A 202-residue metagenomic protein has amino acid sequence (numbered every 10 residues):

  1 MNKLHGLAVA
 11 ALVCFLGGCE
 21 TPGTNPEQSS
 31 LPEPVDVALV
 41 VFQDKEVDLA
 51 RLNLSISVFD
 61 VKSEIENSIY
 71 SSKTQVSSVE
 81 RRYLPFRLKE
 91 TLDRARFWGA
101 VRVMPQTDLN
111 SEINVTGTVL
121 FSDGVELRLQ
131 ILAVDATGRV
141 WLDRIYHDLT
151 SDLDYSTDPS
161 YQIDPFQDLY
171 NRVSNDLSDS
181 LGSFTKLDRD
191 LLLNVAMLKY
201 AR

Functional and structural regions predicted by a protein language model:
M1-A8: Bacterial N-terminal signal peptides that target proteins for export
F15-G18: C-terminal motif of bacterial Sec signal peptides marking the signal peptidase cleavage site
E20-L49, L142, L149-R202: C-terminal/domain-edge helix-coil "capping" segments
V41, L54, A100-I131: A short, hydrophobic beta-strand-centered structural micro-motif
L49-L109, D168, R172, D176-D179 (+1 more regions): N-terminal segment of the mature soluble domain
N67-Y70, R81, T116, L142-I145 (+2 more regions): Surface-exposed, polar/charged interaction patches used for macromolecular assembly or partner binding
G117-S156: Amphipathic beta-strand/beta-sheet edge segments enriched in Tyr/Trp
